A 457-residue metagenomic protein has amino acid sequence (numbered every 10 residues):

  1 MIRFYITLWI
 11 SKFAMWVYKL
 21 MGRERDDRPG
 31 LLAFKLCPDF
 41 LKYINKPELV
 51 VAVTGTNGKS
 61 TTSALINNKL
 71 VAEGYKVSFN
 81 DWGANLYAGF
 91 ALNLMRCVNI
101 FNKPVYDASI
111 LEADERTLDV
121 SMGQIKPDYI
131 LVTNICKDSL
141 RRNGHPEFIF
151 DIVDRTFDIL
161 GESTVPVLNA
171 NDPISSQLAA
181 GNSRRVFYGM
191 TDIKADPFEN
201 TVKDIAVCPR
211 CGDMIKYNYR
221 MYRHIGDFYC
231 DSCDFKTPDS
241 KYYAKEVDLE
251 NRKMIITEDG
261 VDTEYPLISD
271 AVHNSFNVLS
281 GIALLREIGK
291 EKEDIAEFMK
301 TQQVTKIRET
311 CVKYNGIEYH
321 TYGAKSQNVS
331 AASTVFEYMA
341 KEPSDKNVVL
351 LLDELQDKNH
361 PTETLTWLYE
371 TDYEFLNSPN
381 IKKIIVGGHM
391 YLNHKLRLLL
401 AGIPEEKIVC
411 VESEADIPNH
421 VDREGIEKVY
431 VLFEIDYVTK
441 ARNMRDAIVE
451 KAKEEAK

Functional and structural regions predicted by a protein language model:
M1-Y18, G22-D26, I205, G212 (+4 more regions): ATP-dependent carboxylate-amine ligase
I2-G189, P197-A206: Phosphate-binding loop of NTP-binding sites
T56, A84-N85, V272, G289 (+2 more regions): Short, surface-exposed acidic/glycine-rich loop or hinge patches that mediate macromolecular interfaces
T62-S63, D119-S121, R141-R142, S176-A179 (+7 more regions): Short glycine-/acidic-enriched loop or helix-start segments at secondary-structure transitions that form or flank
I66, L70, F90-L94, V278-I288 (+1 more regions): Buried hydrophobic packing segments
K76, D128-Y129, T164-V165, R184 (+4 more regions): Residues at the starts of beta-strands that form the adenosine-phosphate
C136-S139, T263, L355-D357: A short, flexible beta-alpha/helix-coil linker loop
G189-S330: Adenine nucleotide phosphate-binding catalytic loops in nucleotide-utilizing enzymes
